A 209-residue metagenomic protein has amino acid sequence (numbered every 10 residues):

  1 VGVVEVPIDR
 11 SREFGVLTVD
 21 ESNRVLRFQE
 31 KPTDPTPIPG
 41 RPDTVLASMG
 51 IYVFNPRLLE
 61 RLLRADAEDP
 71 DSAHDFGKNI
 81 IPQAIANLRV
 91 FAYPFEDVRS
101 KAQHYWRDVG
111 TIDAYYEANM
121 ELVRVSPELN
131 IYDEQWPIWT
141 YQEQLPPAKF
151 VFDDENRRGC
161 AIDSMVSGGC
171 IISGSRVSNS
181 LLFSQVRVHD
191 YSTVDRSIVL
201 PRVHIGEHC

Functional and structural regions predicted by a protein language model:
V1-R57, A65: Conserved core of the sugar-phosphate nucleotidyltransferase
R57-C209: Left-handed beta-helix
